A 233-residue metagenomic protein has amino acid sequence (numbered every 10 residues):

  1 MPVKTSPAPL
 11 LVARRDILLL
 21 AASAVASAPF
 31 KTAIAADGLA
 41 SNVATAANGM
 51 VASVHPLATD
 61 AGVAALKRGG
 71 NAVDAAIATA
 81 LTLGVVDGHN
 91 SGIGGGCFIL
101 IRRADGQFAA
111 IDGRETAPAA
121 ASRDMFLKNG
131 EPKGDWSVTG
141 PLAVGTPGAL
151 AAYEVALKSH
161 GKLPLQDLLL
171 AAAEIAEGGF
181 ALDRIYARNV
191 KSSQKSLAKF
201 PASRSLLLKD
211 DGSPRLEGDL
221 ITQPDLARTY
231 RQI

Functional and structural regions predicted by a protein language model:
P2-A24: N-terminal secretory signal peptides and thylakoid transit peptides that target proteins across membranes
S27-T32: C-terminal segment of classical bacterial N-terminal signal peptides
A36-D60, A64, A72-I233: Noncatalytic scaffold domains of N-terminal-nucleophile
